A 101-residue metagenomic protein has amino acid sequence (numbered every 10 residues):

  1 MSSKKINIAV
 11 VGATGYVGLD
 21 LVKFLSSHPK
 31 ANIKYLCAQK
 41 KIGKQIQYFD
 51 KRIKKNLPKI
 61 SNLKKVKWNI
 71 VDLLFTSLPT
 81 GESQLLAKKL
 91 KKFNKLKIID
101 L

Functional and structural regions predicted by a protein language model:
M1-L101: N-terminal Rossmann-like NAD(P) cofactor-binding subdomain of oxidoreductases, focused on the glycine-rich
